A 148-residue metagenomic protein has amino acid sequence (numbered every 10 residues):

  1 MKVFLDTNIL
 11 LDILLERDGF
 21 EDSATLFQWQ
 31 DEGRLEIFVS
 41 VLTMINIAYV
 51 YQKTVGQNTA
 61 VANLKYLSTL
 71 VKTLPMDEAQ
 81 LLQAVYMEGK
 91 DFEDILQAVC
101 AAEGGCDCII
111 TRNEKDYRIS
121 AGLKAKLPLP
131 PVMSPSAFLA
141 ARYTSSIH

Functional and structural regions predicted by a protein language model:
M1-V39, Q52-T59, K124-P128, S136-H148: Short, well-structured N-terminal submotif of metal-dependent ribonuclease cores
L10, M44, L81, Y117 (+1 more regions): A generic structural signal for short hydrophobic patches within well-formed alpha-helices
E32-R34, L70, M87: Structured helix-beta-strand junction loops
V50, T54-M76: Helix-adjacent hinge/juxtasegments
K72-R118, I147-H148: Active-site neighborhoods of divalent-metal-dependent phosphate/nucleic-acid chemistry enzymes
T73-M76, P131-P135: Short acidic-hydrophobic, aromatic-tinged amphipathic segments that line or gate anion-handling sites
R118-K124: Short loop/helix-cap segments at secondary-structure boundaries that form the rim of catalytic
